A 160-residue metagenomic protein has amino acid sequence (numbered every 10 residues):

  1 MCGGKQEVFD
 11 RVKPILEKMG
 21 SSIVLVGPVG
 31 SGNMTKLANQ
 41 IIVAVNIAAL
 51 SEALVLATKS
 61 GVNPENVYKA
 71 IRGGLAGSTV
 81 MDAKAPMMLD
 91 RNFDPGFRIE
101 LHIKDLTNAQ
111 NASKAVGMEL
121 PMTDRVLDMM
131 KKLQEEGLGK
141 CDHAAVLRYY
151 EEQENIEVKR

Functional and structural regions predicted by a protein language model:
M1-T35, V43-S78: Internal alpha-helical scaffold of NAD(P)-dependent oxidoreductase catalytic cores
E17, V158-R160: ATP-dependent carboxylate/acyl-activation modules
V29, N33, G77-T79, A83-A144 (+2 more regions): Interdomain hinge/lid region at the active-site interface of Rossmann-like NAD(P)-dependent oxidoreductases
Y68, Y149-Y150: Sequence-level detector for tyrosine residue identity
